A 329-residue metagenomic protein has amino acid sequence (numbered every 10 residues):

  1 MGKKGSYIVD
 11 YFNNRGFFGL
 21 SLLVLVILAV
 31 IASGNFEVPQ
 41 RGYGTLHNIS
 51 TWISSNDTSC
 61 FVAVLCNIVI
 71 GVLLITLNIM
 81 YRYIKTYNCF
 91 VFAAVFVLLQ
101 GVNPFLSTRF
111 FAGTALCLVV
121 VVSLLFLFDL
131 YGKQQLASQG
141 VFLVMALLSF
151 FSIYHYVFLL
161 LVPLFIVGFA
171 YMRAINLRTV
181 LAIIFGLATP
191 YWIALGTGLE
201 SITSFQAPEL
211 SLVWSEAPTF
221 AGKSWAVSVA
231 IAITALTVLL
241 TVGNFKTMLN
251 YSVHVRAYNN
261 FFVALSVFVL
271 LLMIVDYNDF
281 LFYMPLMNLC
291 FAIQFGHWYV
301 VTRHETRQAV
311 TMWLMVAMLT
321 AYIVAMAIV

Functional and structural regions predicted by a protein language model:
R41-S55, F205-V227, L240-N244: Juxtamembrane membrane-water interface segments that cap and precede transmembrane helices
A63, Q100-V121, M284: Membrane-interface micro-motifs in multi-pass membrane enzymes
L65-Y81: Transmembrane-helix motifs of polytopic, lipid-linked glycan transferases
N78-Q100, L118: Transmembrane-helix signature of polytopic, membrane-embedded enzymes that assemble or transfer cell-envelope glycans
S123-Q139: Membrane-interface transmembrane helices that cradle and orient dolichyl/undecaprenyl
G140-Y154: Membrane-interface alpha helices of multi-pass inner-membrane proteins
L161-F185: Perimembrane helix-loop-helix junctions
F245-R303: Membrane-water interface signatures at transmembrane helix termini and the short loops that connect adjacent helices
